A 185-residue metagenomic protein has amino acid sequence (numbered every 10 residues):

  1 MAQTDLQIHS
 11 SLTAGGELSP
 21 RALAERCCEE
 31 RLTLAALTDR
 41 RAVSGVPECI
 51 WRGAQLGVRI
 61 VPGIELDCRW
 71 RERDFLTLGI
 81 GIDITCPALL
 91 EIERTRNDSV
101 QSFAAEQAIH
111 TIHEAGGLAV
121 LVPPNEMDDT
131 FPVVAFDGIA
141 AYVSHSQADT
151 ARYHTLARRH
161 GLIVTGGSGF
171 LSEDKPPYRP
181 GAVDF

Functional and structural regions predicted by a protein language model:
M1-T13, G63: Replace "His-x-His-based motif
A2, R31-T33, L56-I60, A115-L118 (+2 more regions): Short, well-ordered coil/turn segments that N-cap beta-strands
Q7, D39, I60, G79 (+3 more regions): Divalent metal-coordination and catalytic microenvironments
A14-E17, V46-P47, E72-T77, D129-A135 (+2 more regions): Histidine/acidic-residue-rich catalytic or RNA/ligand-binding cores of hydrolases and nuclease-related proteins
G15-E29, P124-P132: Short, acidic/polar
E25-A42, R59-E65, L118: Divalent metal-dependent hydrolysis catalytic cores, especially in the metallo-beta-lactamase
V46-V133, D174: Extended substrate/RNA-proximal surfaces in nucleic-acid metabolism proteins
L162-Y178: Short acidic/histidine-rich active-site segments
